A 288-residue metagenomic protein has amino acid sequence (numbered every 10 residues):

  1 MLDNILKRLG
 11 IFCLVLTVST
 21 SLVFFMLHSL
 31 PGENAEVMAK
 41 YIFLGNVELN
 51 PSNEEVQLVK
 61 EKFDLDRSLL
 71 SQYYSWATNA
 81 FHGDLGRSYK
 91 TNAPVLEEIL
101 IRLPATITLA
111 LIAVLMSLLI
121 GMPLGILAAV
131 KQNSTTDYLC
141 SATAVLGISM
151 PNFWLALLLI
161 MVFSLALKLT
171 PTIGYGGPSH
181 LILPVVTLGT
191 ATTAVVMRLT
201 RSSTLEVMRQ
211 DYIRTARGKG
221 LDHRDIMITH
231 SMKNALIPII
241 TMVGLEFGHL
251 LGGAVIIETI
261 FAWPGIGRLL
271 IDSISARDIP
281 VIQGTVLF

Functional and structural regions predicted by a protein language model:
M1-C13: N-terminal Sec/SRP start-transfer signal
L2-D3, L103-T136, N152, L165 (+1 more regions): Alpha-helical transmembrane segments of integral membrane proteins, especially multi-pass inner/plasma-membrane
I11-S19, A113: Hydrophobic alpha-helical membrane-embedded or membrane-associated segments
F12, R102, T106, A142-V145 (+1 more regions): Residue-level signal for discrete positions within transmembrane alpha-helices of multi-pass small-molecule
L16-S71, K168-L183: Hydrophobic alpha-helical transmembrane segments of membrane transport/permease proteins and related membrane-embedded
L22-L30, A142-P171, G189: Membrane-water interface segments at the C-terminal ends of transmembrane alpha-helices in multi-pass inner-membrane
V56-R67, R87-S88, I274-P280: Membrane-interfacial helix-loop-helix junctions in multi-pass membrane proteins
K62-M122: An internal, D/E-rich "acidic patch" concept
